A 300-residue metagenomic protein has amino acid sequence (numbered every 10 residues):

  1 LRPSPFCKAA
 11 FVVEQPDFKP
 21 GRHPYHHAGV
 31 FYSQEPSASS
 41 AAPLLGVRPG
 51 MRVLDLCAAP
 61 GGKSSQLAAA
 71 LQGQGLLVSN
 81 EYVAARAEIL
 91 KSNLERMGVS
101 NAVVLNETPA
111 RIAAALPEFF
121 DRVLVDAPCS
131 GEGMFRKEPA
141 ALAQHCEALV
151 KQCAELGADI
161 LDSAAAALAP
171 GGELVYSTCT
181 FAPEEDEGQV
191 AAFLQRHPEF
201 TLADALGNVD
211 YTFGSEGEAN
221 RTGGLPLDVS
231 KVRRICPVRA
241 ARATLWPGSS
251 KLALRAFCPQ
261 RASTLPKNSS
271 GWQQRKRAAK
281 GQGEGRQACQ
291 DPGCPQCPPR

Functional and structural regions predicted by a protein language model:
L1-R300: S-adenosylmethionine
